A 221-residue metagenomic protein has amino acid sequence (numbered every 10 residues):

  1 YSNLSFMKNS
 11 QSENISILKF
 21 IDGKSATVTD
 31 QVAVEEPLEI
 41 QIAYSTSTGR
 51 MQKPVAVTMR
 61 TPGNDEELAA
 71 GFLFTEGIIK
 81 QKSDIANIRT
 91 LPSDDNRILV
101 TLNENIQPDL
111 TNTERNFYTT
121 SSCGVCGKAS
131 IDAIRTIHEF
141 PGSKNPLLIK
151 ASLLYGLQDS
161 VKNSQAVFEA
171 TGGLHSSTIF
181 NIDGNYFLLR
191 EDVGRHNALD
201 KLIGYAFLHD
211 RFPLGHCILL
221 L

Functional and structural regions predicted by a protein language model:
Y1-F6: Short, Lys/Arg-enriched N-terminal segments with co-localized hydrophobic residues within the first ~10-30 amino acids
M7-L189: Intrinsically disordered, low-complexity regions enriched in acidic/Ser/Thr/Pro/Gln residues
E169-L220: Glycine- and Gly-Pro-enriched alpha-helical subdomains that act as flexible, kink-prone "lid/hinge" or packing modules
